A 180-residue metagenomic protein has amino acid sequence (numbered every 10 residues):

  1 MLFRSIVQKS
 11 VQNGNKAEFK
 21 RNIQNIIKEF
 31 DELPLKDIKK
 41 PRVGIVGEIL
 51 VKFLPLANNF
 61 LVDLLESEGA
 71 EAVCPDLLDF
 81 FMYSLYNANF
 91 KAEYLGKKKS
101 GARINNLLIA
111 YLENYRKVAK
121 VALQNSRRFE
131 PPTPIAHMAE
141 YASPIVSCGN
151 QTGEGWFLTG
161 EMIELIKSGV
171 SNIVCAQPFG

Functional and structural regions predicted by a protein language model:
M1-G180: An N-terminal assembly and electron-transfer interface module characteristic of large anaerobic redox and radical
